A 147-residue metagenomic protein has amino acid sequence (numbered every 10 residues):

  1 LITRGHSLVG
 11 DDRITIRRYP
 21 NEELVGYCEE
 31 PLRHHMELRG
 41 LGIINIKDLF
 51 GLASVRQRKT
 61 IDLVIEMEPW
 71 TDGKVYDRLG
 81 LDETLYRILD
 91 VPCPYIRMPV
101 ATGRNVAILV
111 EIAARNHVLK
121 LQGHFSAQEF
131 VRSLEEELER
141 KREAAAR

Functional and structural regions predicted by a protein language model:
T3, S7-P69: Conserved nucleotide-sensing/catalytic segment adjacent to the nucleotide-binding pocket in NTP-handling enzymes
I61-R147: Conserved NTP phosphate-binding and transfer environment spanning the P-loop NTPase/kinase superfamily
